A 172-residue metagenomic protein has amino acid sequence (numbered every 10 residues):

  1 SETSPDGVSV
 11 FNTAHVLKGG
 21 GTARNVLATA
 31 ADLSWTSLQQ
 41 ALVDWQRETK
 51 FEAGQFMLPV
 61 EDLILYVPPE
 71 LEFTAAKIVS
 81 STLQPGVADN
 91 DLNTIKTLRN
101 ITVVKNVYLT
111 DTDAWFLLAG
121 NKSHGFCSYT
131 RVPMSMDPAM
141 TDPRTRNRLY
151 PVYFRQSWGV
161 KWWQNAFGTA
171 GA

Functional and structural regions predicted by a protein language model:
S1-E2, L65, Y150-V152: Long, contiguous amphipathic alpha-helices that act as assembly "spine/axial" helices in icosahedral shell and virion
S1-S9: Short, glycine/acidic-rich hinge or "gate" loops at secondary-structure transitions that mediate conformational
F11-K50, E70-A172: Sequence/fold signature of self-assembling virion shell proteins
A28-A31, Q55, L65: Short, charged/polar micro-motifs that form catalytic or ligand-binding hotspots
F51-L63: Short gly/pro-enriched beta-turn/loop segments at secondary-structure junctions
